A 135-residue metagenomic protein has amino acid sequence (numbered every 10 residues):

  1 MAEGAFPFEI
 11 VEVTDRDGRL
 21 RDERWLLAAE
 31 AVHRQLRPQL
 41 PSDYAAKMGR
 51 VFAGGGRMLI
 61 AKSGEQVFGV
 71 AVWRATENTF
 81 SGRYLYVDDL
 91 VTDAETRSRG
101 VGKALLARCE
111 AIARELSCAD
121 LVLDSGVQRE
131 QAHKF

Functional and structural regions predicted by a protein language model:
M1-E23: Conserved N-terminal entry element of GNAT/NAT acetyltransferase domains
F8, E65-V70, L85: Glycine-rich phosphate/pyrophosphate-binding loop shared by adenosine-nucleotide-utilizing enzymes
D22-G49: Conserved GNAT-fold acetyl-CoA-binding loop/helix
G49-I60, Y86: A short helix-loop-beta-strand connector motif used in the catalytic cores of GNAT acetyltransferases and, in some
I60, Q66-A75, V91: Conserved beta-strand in the GNAT
T76-V87, R97, A119: A conserved beta-turn-beta hairpin within the catalytic core of GNAT-like acetyltransferases that forms part
T92, S98-A111: Conserved acetyl-CoA-binding loop-helix of GNAT-fold acetyltransferases
K103, A107, E115, V127-F135: Conserved active-site alpha-helix within GNAT-family acetyltransferase domains
